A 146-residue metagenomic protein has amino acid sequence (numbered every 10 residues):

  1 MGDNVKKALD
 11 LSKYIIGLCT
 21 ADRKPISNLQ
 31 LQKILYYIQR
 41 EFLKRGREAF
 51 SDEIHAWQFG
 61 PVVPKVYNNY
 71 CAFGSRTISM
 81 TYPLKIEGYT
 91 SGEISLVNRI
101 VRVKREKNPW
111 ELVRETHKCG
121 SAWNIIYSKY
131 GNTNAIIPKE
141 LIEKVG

Functional and structural regions predicted by a protein language model:
M1-G146: Domain-edge interaction signal
